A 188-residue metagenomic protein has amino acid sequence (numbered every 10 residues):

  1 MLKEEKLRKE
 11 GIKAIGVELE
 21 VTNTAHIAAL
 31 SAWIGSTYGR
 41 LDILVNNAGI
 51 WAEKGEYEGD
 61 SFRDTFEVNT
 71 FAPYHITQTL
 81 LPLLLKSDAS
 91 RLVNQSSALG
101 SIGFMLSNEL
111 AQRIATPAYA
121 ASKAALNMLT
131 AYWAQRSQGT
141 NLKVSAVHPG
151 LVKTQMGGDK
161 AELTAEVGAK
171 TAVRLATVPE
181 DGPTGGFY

Functional and structural regions predicted by a protein language model:
E10-K13, A32-N46, A52-E53: A glycine-rich helix->loop->beta "capping" turn within Rossmann-like NAD(P)(H)-dependent oxidoreductase domains
V17-A29, G59: The beta1-alpha1 cofactor-binding region of Rossmann-like NAD(H)/NADP(H)-dependent oxidoreductases
A29-A32, S36, G59-E67: Active-site Tyr-X3-Lys motif and surrounding loop/helix of classical short-chain dehydrogenase/reductase
V45, I76-L80, L84, L129-T130: Hydrophobic positions on the long internal alpha-helix of Rossmann-like NAD(P)-dependent oxidoreductase domains
N46-N47, R91-S97, K143-H148: Structural signature of the Rossmann-like NAD(P)-dependent dehydrogenase/reductase core
I50, K54-F66, L85-Q138: Catalytic loop of short-chain dehydrogenase/reductase
A124, G139, A146-V147, T154 (+1 more regions): C-terminal helical subdomain
